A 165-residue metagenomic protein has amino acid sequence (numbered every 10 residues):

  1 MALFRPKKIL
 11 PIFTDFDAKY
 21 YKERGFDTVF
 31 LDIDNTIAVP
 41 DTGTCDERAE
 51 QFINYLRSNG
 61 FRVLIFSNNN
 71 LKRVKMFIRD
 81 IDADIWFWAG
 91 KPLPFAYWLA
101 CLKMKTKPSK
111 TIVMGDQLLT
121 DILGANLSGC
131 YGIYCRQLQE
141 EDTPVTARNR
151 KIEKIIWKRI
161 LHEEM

Functional and structural regions predicted by a protein language model:
A2-L31, T42-G43, E47-V113, Q117-M165: Asp-based, Mg2+/Mn2+-dependent phosphohydrolase catalytic module
